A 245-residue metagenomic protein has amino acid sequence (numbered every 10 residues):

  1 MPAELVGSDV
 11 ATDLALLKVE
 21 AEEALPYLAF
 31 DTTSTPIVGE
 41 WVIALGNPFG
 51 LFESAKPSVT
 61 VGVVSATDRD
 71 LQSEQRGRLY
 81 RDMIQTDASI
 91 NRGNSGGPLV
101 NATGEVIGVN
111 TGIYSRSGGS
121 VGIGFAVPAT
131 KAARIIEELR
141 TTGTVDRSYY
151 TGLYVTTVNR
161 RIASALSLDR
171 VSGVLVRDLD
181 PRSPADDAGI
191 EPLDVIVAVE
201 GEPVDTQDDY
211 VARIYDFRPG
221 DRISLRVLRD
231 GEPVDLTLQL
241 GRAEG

Functional and structural regions predicted by a protein language model:
M1-D13, E20-A24, S54-K56: Catalytic-histidine neighborhood of serine endopeptidases, predominantly the chymotrypsin-like S1/PA family
P2-E4, K18, T32, I37 (+3 more regions): C-terminal recognition in membrane/secretory proteostasis and scaffolding
E4, D31-A55: Short glycine/Trp-rich loop-beta-loop segment that forms part of the substrate-binding cleft
E4, G62-V64: Short beta-strand-centered aromatic/proline hotspots
S8-T12, T67-S73, V158-R160, E244-G245: Short, conserved beta-turn/loop elements at beta-strand boundaries and strand-helix junctions
D9, D87, N91, D180-R182: Residue-level recognition of the GNAT/N-acetyltransferase active site
D13-A15, I84: Short beta-strand micro-motifs in enzyme catalytic cores
A24-Y27, L45-V61, D68-G96, V100-E138 (+2 more regions): Active-site loop architecture of trypsin-fold serine endopeptidases
